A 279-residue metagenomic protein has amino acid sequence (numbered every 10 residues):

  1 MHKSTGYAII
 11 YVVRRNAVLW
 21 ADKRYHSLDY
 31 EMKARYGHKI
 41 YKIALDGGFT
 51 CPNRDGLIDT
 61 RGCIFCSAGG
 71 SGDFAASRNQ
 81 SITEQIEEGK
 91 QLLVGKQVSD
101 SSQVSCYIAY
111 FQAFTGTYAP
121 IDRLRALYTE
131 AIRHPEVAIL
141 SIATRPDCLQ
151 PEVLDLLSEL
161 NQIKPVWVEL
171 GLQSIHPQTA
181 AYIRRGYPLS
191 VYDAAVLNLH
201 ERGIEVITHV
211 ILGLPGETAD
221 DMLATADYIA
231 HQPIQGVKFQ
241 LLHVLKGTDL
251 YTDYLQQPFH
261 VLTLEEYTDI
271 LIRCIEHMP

Functional and structural regions predicted by a protein language model:
H2, V12-I108: N-terminal [4Fe-4S]-dependent radical SAM core
Y7-I10: Short, positively charged and aromatic/hydrophobic N-terminal segments
V13-Y30, A34, K39, G236 (+1 more regions): Auxiliary Fe-S-binding modules of radical SAM enzymes
C63, F111, L170, V237 (+1 more regions): Conserved, mostly hydrophobic/aromatic
G89-G95, L149-I163, A194, L223-P233 (+1 more regions): Short amphipathic alpha-helices and their capping/turn segments at secondary-structure boundaries
D100-Y187, A194, E201: Conserved SAM/AdoMet-binding glycine-rich loop
Q178-L189, D253-V261: Glycine-rich tight-turn/loop motif centered on a GG-T
S190-D249, E265-P279: Conserved C-terminal portion of the radical SAM core fold that forms the substrate/S-adenosylmethionine-binding
